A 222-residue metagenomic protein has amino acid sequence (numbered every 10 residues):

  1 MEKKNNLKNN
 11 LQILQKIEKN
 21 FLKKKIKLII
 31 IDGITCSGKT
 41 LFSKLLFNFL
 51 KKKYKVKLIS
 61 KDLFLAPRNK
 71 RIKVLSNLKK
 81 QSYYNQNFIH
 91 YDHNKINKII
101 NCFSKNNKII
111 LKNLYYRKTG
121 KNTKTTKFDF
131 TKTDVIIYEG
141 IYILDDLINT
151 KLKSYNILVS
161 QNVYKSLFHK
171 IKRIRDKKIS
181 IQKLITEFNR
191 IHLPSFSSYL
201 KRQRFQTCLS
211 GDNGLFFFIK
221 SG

Functional and structural regions predicted by a protein language model:
E2-N20, T131, K172-D176, R190-G222: NTP-dependent small-molecule kinase module
D32: Residues at the beta-strand->loop junction immediately N-terminal to the Walker
C36: Walker A (P-loop) phosphate-binding loop of P-loop NTPases
K39: Conserved lysine of the Walker
F42: Hydrophobic positions on the alpha1 helix immediately C-terminal to the Walker A/P-loop
N48-K57: Post-Walker A helix-loop "phosphate-sensing" segment adjacent to the P-loop in P-loop NTPases
K57, A66-T119: Conserved nucleotide-sensing/catalytic segment adjacent to the nucleotide-binding pocket in NTP-handling enzymes
N122-D176: ATP-dependent NMP and nucleoside kinases share a basic, alpha-helical "lid"
